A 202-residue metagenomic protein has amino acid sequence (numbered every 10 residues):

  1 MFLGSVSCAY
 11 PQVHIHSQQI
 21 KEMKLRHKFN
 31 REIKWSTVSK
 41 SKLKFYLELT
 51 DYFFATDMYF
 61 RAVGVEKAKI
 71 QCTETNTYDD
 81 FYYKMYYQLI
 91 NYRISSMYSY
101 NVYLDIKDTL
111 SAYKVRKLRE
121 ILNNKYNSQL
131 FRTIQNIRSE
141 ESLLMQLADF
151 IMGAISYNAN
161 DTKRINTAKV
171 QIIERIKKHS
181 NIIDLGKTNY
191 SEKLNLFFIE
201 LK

Functional and structural regions predicted by a protein language model:
M1-K202: Phosphate-ester processing/binding pockets and catalytic centers
